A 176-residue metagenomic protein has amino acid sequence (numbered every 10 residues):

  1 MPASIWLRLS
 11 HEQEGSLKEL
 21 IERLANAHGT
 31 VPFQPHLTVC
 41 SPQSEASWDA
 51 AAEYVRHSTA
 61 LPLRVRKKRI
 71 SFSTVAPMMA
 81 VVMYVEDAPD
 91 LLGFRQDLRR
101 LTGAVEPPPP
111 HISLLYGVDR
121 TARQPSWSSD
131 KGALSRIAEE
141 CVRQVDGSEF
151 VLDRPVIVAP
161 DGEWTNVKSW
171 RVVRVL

Functional and structural regions predicted by a protein language model:
M1-K68, F72, Y84-V151, E163-L176: Basic, often amphipathic N-terminal segments
V75-M79: Short acidic/glycine-enriched loop/turn segments that link adjacent beta-strands
I157-P160: Short, exposed beta-strand-loop hairpins at the edges of beta-sheets in extracellular/periplasmic proteins
